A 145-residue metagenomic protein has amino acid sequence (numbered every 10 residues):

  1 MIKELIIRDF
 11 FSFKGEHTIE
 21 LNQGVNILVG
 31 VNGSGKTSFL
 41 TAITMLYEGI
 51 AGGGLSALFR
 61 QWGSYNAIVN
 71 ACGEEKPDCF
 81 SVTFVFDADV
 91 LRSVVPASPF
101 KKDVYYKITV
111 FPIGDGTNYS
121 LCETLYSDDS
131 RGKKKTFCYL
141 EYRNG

Functional and structural regions predicted by a protein language model:
M1, G15, I19, K76-V82 (+2 more regions): Residues at beta-strand starts and edge strands
M1-P77: Pre-Walker A-like glycine/lysine-rich segment at the N-terminus of P-loop NTPase domains
L5, V82-F84, I108-V110: Hydrophobic beta-strand residues in large extracellular and virion-surface proteins
R8, T83-V90: Generic short beta-strand segments
G30-V31, S93-A97: Short histidine-centered beta-strand/loop micro-motifs that create catalytic or ligand/metal-coordination sites
F80, D89, S98-F100: Conserved N-terminal catalytic/coupling substructures associated with nucleotide/phosphate chemistry
V95-G145: Electropositive, glycine-dotted interaction segments that contact anionic polymers or phosphate-rich ligands
